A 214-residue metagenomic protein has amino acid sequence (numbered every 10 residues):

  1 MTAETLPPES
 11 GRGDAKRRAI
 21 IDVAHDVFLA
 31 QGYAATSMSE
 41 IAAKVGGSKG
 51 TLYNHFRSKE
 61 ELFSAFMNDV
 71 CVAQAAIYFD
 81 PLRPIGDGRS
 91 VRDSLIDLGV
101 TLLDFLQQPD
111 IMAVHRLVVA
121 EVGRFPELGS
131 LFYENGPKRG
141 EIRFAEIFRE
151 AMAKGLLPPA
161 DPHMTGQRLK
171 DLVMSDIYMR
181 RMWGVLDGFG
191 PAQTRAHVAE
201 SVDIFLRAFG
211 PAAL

Functional and structural regions predicted by a protein language model:
M1-P7, D97, T101, I142 (+2 more regions): C-terminal peripheral helix-coil segments that are non-catalytic and often amphipathic
R17-R18, M38, E60, S64 (+9 more regions): Short, structured helix-loop boundary elements
A19, V23, V27-E61, A65-F66: Helix-turn-helix
R57-E61, A65, G86, L106 (+2 more regions): Residues in soluble alpha-helical coiled-coils and helical-bundle/repeat scaffolds
A65, Y78-H115, P162-L169: Hydrophobic alpha-helical connector segments
N68-Q74: Short, basic, alpha-helical segments at the C-terminal edge of helix-turn-helix-like DNA-binding modules
D93, D104-F105, P109-A113, L117-V119 (+3 more regions): Amphipathic alpha-helical packing segments from all-alpha helical-bundle domains
